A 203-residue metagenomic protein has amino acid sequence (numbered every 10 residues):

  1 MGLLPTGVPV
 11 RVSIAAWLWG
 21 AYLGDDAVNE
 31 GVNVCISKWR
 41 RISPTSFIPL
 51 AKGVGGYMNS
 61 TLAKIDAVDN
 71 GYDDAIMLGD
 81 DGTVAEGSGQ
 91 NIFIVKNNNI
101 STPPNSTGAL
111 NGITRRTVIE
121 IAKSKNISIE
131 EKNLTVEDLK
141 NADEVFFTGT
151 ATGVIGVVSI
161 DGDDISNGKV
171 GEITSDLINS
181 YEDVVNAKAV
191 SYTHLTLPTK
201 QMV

Functional and structural regions predicted by a protein language model:
G2-L195: Helix-start/capping segments and mature chain N-termini
H194-V203: Single conserved hydrophobic/aromatic residue that forms the stacking wall/gate of nucleotide- or nucleobase-binding
